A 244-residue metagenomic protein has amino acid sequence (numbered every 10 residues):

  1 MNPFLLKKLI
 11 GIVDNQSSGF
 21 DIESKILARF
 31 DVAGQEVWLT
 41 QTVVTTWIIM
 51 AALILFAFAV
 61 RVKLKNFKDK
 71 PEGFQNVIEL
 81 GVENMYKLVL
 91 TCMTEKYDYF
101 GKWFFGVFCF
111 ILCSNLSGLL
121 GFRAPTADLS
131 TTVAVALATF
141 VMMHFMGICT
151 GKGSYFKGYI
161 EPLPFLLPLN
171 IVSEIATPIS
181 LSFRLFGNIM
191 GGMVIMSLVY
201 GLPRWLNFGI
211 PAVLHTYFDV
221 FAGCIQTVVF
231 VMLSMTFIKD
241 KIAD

Functional and structural regions predicted by a protein language model:
N2-D244: Selective transmembrane helix interface/packing segments
